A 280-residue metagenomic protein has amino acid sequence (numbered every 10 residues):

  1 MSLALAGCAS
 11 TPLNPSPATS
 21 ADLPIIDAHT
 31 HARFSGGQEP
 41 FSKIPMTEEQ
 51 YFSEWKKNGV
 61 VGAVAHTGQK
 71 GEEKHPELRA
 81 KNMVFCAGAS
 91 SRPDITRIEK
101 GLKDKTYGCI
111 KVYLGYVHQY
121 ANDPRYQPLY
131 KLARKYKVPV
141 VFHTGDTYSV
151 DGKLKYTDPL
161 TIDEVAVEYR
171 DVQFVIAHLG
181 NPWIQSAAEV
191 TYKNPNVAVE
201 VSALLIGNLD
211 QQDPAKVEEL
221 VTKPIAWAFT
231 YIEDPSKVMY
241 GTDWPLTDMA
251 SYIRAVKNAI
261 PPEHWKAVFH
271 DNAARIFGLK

Functional and structural regions predicted by a protein language model:
M1-A28, G37-G62, W227, I232-M239 (+1 more regions): Mid-to-C-terminal alpha-helical segments outside catalytic/metal-binding sites
A21-A28, N58-A63, R79-F85, K105-G108 (+5 more regions): Short, well-ordered coil/turn segments that N-cap beta-strands
H29, W55, G101, I110 (+6 more regions): Conserved, mostly hydrophobic/aromatic
T30-H31, G37-Q38, S42-I44, E48-K70 (+3 more regions): Divalent metal-dependent hydrolysis catalytic cores, especially in the metallo-beta-lactamase
T30-M46, T147-S149, N208-K216: Acidic/histidine-rich helix-loop elements that form or flank divalent-metal/phosphate-binding sites at the catalytic
R33-G36, Q69-E73, R92-D94, V117 (+4 more regions): Active-site environment of divalent metal-dependent phosphoester hydrolases
K70-Y156: Active-site gating/metal-coordination segments in enzymes
C109, N122-M239: Catalytic pocket-lining loop regions of alpha/beta-barrel enzymes, especially the amidohydrolase/enolase/GH5 lineages
